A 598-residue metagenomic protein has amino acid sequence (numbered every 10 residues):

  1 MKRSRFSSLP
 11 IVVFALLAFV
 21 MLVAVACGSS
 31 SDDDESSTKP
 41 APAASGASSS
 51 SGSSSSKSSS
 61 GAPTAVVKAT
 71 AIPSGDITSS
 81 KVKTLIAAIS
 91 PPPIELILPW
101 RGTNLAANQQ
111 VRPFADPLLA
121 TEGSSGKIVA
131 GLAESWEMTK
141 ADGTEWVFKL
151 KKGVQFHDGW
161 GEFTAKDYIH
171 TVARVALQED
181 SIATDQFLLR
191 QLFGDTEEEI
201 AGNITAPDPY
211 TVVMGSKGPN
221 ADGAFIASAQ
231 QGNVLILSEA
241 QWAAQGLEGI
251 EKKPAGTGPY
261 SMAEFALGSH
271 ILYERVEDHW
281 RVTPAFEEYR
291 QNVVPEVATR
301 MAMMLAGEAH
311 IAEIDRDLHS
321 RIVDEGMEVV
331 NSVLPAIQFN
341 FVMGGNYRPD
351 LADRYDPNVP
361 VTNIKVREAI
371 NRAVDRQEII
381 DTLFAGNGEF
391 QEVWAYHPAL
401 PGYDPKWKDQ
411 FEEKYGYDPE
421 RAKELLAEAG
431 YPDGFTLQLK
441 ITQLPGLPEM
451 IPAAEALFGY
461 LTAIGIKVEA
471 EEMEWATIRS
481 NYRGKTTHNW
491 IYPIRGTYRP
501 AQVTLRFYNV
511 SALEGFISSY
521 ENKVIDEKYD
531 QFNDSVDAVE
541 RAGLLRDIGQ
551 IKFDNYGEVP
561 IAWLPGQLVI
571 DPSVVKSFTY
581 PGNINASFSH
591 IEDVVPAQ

Functional and structural regions predicted by a protein language model:
I86, T164-A173, P209-G215, P219 (+7 more regions): Alpha-helical secondary-structure segments
I86-A141, A173, K253-P259: N-terminal lobe/hinge region of extracytoplasmic solute-binding protein
E122-S124, N220, F225-P284, E288 (+3 more regions): Gly/Pro-rich hinge or "lid" segments in bacterial periplasmic/extracellular proteins
E137, V359, I364-E368, R372 (+5 more regions): Extracytoplasmic/peripheral linker and loop segments enriched in polar/acidic and small residues with frequent Thr/Pro
K149, D167, T184-Q241: Surface-exposed binding/hinge segments that line and control ligand-binding clefts or catalytic entry sites
Q245-E251, V276-I322, K467-E469: Ligand-site clamp/hinge motif
E389-E428, P445-M450: Structural transition elements
I570-Q598: Long beta-strand-rich cores associated with HINT superfamily self-processing modules
